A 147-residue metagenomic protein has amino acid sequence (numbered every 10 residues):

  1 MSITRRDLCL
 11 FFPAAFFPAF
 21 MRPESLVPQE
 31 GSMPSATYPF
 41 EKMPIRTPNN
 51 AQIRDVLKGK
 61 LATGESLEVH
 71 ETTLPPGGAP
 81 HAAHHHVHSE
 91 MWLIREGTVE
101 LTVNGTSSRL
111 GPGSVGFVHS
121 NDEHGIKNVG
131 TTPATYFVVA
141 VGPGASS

Functional and structural regions predicted by a protein language model:
T4, L10-S66, S146-S147: A short, N-terminal "cap"/entry segment at the start of jelly-roll beta-barrel domains of the cupin/DSBH fold
I53-D55, V69-T73, M91, V115-F117: Conserved hydrophobic/aromatic beta-strand scaffold that supports enzyme active sites
H70-H85: Conserved short histidine dyad/triad with adjacent acidic residue
A79-H81, E100, G116, S120-G125: Histidine-centered metal-chelating micro-motifs
V87-S89, I94-V99: Glycine- and acidic-residue-biased ligand/ion/polar-headgroup-sensing regions
T106-H119: Short acidic-glycine-tyrosine-enriched beta hairpin
S120-A145: Ligand-binding loop in jelly-roll beta-barrel domains
